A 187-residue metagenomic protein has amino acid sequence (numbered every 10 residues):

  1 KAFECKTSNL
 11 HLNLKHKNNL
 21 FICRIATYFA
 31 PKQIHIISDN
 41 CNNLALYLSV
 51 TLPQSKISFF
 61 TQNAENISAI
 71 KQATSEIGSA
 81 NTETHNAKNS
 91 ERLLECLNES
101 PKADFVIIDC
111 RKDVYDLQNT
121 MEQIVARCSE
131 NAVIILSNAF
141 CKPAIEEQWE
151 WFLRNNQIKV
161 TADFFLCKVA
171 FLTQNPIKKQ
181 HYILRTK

Functional and structural regions predicted by a protein language model:
K1-I107, R111-E130, A139-K187: A short alpha-helical cap/connector motif
